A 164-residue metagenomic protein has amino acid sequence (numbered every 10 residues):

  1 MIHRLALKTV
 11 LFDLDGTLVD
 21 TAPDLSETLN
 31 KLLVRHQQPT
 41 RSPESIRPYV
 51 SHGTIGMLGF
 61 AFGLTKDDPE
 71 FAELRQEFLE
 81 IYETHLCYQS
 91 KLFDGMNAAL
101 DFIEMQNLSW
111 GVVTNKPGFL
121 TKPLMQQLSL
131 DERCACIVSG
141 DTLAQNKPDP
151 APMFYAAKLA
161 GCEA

Functional and structural regions predicted by a protein language model:
I2-P48: Active-site neighborhood of HAD-like aspartate-dependent phosphohydrolases
L5-A6, T84-V112, G118-K122, P150 (+1 more regions): Short, acidic loop-to-helix structural element flanking the phosphoryl-transfer center in phosphate-processing enzymes
L7, F12-L14, F78, C134 (+1 more regions): Conserved hydrophobic/aromatic "anchor" residues that stabilize well-ordered secondary structure elements
T28, S42-S45, G53, M57 (+4 more regions): Hydrophobic alpha-helical segments typical of transmembrane helices and their membrane-interface/capping positions
Q38-P39, L64, L130, C162: Helix N-cap/coil-helix junction residues
R41-S45, P69-E70, E132-C136, A164: Short acidic capping loops at alpha-helix termini that bridge into adjacent secondary structure
S51-T84, D94, D101-F102: A metal-dependent, Asp-based hydrolase signature
Y88-K91, P117-A164: Substrate-recognition "cap/lid" segment bordering the active-site pocket of phosphatases
